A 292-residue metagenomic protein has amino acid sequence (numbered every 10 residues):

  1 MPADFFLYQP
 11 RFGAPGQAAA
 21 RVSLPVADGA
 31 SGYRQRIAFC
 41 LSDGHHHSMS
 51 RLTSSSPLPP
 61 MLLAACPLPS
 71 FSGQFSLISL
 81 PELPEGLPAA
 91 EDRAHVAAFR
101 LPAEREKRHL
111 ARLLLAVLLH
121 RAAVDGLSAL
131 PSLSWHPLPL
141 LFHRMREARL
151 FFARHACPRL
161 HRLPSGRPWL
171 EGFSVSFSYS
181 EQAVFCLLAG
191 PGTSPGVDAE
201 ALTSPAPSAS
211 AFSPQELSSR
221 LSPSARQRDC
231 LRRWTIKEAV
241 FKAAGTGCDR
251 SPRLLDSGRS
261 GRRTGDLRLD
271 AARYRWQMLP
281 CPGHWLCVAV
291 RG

Functional and structural regions predicted by a protein language model:
D4, Y8, D28, Y33 (+1 more regions): Intrinsic-disorder-associated, low-complexity terminal segments enriched in Asp/Asn/His/Tyr and depleted of Lys/Arg
F5-P10, S50-G292: Core catalytic alpha/beta fold that binds nucleotide/phospho-ligands
A14-L24: Compositionally biased, low-complexity flexible segments
